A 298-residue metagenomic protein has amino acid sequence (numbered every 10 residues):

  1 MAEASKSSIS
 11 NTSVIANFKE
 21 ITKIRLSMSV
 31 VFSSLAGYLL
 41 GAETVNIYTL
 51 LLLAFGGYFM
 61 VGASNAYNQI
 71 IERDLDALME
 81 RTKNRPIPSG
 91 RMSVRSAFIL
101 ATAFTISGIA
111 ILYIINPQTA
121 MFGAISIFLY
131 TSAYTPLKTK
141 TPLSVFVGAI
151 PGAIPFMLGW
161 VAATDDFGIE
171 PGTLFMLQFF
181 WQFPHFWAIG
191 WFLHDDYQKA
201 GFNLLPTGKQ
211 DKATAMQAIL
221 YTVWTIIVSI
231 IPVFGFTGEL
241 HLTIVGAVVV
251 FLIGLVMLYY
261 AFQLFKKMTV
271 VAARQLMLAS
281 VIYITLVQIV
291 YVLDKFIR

Functional and structural regions predicted by a protein language model:
A2-S13, I71-M92, W187-T214: Cytosolic, membrane-interface loops and tails of multi-pass inner-membrane proteins
S29-L35, R85-P88, V147-A163, K212-A213 (+1 more regions): Small-residue-rich segments of transmembrane alpha-helices in multi-pass membrane proteins, especially helix faces
F32-R73, R81, T105, I109 (+2 more regions): Membrane-embedded alpha-helical segments that form the functional core of polytopic membrane enzymes, especially those
F59-Y67, F128-P136, L177-H194, I226 (+1 more regions): Transmembrane alpha-helical segments that form the membrane-embedded catalytic/substrate-channel core of multi-pass
R81-T119, Q210-F234: Multi-pass membrane catalytic core of lipid/isoprenoid biosynthesis enzymes
S93, A213, L258-L286: Interfacial loop-to-transmembrane junctions
V94-A162: Intramembrane alpha-helical segments
M157-F167, W224-F234, Y283-R298: Hydrophobic alpha-helical transmembrane segments in multi-pass integral membrane proteins
